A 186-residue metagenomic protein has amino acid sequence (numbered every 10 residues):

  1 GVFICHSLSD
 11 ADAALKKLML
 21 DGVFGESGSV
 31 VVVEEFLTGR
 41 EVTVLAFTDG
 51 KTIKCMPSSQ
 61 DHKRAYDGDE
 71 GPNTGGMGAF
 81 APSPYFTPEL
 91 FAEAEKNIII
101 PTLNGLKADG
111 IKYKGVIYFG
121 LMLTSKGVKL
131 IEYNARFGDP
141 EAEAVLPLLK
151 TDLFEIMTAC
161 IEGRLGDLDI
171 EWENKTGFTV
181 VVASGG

Functional and structural regions predicted by a protein language model:
G1-V2, T179: Short aromatic/hydrophobic contact patches that present stacked aromatics for nucleic-acid/ligand binding
V2-E143: Internal nucleotide-binding/catalytic subdomain
E95-I117, N134-G186: Active-site "cap" helix and flanking loop/linker of ATP-utilizing ligase/carboxylase catalytic domains
